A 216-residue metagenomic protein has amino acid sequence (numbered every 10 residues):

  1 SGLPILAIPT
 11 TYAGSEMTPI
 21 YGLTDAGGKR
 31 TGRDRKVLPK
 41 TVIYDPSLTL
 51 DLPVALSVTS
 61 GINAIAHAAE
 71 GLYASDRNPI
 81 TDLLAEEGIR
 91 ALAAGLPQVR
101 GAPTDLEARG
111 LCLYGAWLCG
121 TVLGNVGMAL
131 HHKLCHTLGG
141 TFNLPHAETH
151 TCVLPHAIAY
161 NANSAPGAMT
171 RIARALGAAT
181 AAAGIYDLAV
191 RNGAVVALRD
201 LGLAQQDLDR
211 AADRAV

Functional and structural regions predicted by a protein language model:
G2-I80, A168-R171: A glycine/threonine-rich phosphate-anchoring loop and its flanking beta-alpha core in nucleotide/phosphate-binding
V37, I62, A66, E86-I89 (+2 more regions): Hydrophobic faces of stable alpha-helices that mediate helix-helix packing
S57-G61, T81-A85, L123, L144-E148: Short glycine/threonine-rich catalytic loop with a Thr-x-Gly-x-Asp
I65-A69, C112-G120, C135, L154 (+3 more regions): Short alpha-helical scaffolding segments that buttress acidic/His motifs in well-ordered protein cores
H67-G71, R90, A94-Q98, W117-L118 (+2 more regions): Short glycine/serine- and small hydrophobic-enriched flexible loop segments
L84, G88-C135: Oxyanion-binding "anion nests"
L138-L208: Gly/Pro-rich interdomain helix-loop hinge
